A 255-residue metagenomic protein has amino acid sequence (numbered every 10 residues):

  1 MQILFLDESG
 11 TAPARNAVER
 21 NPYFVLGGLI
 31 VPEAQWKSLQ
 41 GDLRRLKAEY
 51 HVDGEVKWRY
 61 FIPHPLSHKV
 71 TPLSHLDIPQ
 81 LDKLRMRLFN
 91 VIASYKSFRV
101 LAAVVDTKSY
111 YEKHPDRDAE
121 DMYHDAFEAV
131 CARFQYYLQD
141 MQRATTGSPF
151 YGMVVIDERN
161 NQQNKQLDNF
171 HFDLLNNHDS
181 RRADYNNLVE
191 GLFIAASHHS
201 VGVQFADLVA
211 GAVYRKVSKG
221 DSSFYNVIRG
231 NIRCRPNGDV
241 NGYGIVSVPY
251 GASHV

Functional and structural regions predicted by a protein language model:
M1-V255: Phosphate-ester processing/binding pockets and catalytic centers
